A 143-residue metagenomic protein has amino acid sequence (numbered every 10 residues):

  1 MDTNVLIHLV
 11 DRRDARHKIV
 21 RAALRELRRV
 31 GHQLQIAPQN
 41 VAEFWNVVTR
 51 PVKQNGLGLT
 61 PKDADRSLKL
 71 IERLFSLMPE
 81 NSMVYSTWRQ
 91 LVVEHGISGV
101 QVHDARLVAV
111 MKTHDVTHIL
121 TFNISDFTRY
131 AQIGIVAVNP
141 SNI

Functional and structural regions predicted by a protein language model:
M1, Q35-P38, P79, V102 (+1 more regions): Short beta-strand scaffold positions
M1-I36, P51-K62, I143: Short, well-structured N-terminal submotif of metal-dependent ribonuclease cores
N4-V5, Q39, R106, S125: Alpha-helix/helix-capping structural signal
H8-V10, V47, Y130: Residues that scaffold the ATP/ADP-binding catalytic core of kinase and kinase-like folds
R12, P38-A42, K69-H95: Acidic catalytic patch
V30-L34, L74-S76, T113-H118: Short active-site oxyanion
V47-F75: Helix-adjacent hinge/juxtasegments
A105-I143: Acidic, PIN/NYN-like endoribonuclease modules and their adjacent C-terminal/linker elements
